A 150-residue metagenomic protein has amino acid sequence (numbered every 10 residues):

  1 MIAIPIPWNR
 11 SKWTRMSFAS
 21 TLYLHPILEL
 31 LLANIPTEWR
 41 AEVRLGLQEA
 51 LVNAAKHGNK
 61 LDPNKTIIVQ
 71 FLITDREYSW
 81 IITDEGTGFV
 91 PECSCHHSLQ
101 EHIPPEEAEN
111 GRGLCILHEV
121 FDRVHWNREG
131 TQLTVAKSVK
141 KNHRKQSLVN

Functional and structural regions predicted by a protein language model:
I2-K12, A55-N150: Conserved beta-strand-loop-beta-strand hairpin that lines the nucleotide-binding pocket of ATP/GTP-utilizing enzymes
P7-W39: Helix-loop-beta hinge of the Bergerat
R15-F18, I35, L47, I82-G86: Short, functional N-terminal and low-complexity linear motifs
L22, E49, C93: Solvent-exposed, flexible loop/coil residues
P26-V52, E106-E107: Conserved short strand/loop->alpha-helix "switch" segment adjacent to the catalytic nucleotide/phosphoryl-transfer site
